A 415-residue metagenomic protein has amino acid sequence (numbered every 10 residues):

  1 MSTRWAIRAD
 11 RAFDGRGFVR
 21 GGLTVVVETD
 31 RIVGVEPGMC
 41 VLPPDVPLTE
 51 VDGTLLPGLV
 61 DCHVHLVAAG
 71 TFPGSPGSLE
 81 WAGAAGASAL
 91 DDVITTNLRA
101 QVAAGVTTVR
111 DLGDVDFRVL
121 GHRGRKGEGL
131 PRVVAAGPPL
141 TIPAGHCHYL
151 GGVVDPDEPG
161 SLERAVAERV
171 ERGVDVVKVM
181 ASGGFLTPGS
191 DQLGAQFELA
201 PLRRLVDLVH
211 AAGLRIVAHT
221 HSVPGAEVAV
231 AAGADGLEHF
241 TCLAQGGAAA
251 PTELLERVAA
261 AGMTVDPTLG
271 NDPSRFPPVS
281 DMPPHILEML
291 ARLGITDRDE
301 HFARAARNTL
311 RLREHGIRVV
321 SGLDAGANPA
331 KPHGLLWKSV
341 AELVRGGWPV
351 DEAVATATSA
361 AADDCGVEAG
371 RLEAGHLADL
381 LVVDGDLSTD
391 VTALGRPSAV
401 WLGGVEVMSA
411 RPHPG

Functional and structural regions predicted by a protein language model:
M1-P43, T54-L55, G385-D390, V405-E406: N-terminal metal-binding scaffold of metallo-dependent hydrolase/deaminase domains
D10, P349, V354-S359, A374-G415: C-terminal cap of metal-dependent C-N hydrolases
T54-R125, A229-A232: Metal-associated gating/positioning segment near the N- to mid-region
S78-D92, C147-R164, R215-V217: Active-site mouth loops of central-metabolism enzymes
L90-L120, L130-P139, V174-T187, L214-R215 (+2 more regions): Divalent metal-dependent hydrolysis catalytic cores, especially in the metallo-beta-lactamase
C147-R203, D235-E238: Active-site gating/metal-coordination segments in enzymes
P188-A303, V320, A325-A327, G347 (+2 more regions): Active-site core of metal-dependent hydrolases
E288-L293, F302-D386: His/Asp/Glu-enriched, well-ordered alpha-helical/loop segment that forms or immediately abuts the divalent-metal
